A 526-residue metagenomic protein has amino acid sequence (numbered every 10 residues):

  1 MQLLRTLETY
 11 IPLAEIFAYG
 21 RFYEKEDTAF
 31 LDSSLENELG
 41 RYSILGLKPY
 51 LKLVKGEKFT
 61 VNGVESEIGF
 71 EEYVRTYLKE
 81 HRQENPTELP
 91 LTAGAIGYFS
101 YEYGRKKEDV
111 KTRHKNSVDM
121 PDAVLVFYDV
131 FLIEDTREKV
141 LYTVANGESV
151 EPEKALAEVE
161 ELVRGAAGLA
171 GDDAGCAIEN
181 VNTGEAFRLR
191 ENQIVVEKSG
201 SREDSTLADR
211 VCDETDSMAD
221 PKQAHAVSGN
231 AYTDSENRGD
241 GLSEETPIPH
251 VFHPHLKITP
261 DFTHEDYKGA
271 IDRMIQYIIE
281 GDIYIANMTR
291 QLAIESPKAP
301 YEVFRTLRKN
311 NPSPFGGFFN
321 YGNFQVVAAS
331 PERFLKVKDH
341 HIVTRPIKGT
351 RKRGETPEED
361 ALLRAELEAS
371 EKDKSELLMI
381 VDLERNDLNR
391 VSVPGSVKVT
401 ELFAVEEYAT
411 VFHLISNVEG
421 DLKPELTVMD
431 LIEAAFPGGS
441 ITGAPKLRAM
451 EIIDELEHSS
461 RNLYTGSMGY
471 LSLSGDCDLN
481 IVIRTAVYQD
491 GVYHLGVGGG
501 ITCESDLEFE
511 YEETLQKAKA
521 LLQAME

Functional and structural regions predicted by a protein language model:
M1-G184, R188-D216, D220-A226, T233-E526: Extended alpha-helical targeting/anchoring segments, especially N-terminal organellar/secretory targeting helices
